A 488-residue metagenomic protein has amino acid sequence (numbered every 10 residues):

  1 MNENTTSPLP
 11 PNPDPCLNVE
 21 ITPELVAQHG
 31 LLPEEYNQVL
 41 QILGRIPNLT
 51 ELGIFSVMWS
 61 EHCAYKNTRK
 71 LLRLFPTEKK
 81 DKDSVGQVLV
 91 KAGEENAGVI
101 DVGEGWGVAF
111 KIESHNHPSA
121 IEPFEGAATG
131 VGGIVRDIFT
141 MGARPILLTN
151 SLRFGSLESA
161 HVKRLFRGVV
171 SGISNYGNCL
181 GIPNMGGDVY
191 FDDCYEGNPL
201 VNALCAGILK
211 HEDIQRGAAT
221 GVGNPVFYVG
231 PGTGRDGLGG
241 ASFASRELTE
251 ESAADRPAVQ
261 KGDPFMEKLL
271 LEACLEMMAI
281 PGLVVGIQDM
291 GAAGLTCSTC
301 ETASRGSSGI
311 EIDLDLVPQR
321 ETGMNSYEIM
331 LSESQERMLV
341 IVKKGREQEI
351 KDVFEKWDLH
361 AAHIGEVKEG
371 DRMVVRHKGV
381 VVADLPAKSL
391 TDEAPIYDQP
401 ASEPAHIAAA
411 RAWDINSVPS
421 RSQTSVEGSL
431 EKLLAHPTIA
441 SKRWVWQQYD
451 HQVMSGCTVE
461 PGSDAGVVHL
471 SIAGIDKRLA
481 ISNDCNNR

Functional and structural regions predicted by a protein language model:
N2-R488: Glycine/proline-enriched, intrinsically flexible loops and inter-domain linkers
